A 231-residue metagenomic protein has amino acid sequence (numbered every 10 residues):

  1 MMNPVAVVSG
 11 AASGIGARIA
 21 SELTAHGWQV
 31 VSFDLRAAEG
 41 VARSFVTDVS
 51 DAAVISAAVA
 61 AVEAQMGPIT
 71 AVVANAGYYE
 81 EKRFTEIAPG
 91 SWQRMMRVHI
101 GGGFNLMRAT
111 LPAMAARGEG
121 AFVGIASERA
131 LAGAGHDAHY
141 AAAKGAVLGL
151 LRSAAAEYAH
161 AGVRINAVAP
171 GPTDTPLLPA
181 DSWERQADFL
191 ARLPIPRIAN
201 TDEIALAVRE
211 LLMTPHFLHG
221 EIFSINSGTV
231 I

Functional and structural regions predicted by a protein language model:
R83-F84, S91-Q93, L178, F189: Substrate-binding pocket helix/loop in short-chain dehydrogenase/reductase
I87-Q93, R97, W183: Short, well-ordered secondary-structure patches that form non-catalytic structural/interaction elements within domains
F104, N200-I225: C-terminal substrate-recognition "lid" of short-chain dehydrogenase/reductases
M107, A143, L151: Active-site helix of classical SDR
P112, A156-H160: Alpha-helical segment proximal to the catalytic Tyr-Lys
S127: Residue(s) in the substrate-gating loop at a strand-loop-helix junction that position the organic substrate next
A159, R164, L218-G220: Short, small/polar-rich loop/turn modules that mediate ligand/substrate recognition or access, typified
